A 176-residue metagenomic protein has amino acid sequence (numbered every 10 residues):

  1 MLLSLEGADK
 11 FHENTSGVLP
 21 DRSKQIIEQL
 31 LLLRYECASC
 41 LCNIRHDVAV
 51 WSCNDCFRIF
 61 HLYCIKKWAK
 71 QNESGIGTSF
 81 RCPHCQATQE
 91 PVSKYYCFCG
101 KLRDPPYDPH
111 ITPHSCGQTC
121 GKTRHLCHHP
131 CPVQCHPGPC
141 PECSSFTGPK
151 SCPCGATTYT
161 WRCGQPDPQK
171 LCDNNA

Functional and structural regions predicted by a protein language model:
M1-I26, S115, P137-E142, F146-S151 (+1 more regions): Extended, low-complexity, charged intrinsically disordered regions
L2-K24, H84-H110: C-terminal flanking segment of RING-like E3 ligase catalytic modules
Q29-W51, H84-R103: Small Cys/His zinc-coordinating "RING-like" fingers
R34, V50, S79, K94 (+3 more regions): Residues immediately within or flanking Cys/His clusters that coordinate Zn2+ in small zinc-binding modules
L41, F57, I65, Q86 (+6 more regions): Cys/His-coordinated zinc-binding microdomains
R45, H61, E90, D104 (+8 more regions): Short functional micro-motifs and their immediate structural scaffolds
D47-V50, Y63-C64, P91-C97, P106-H110 (+3 more regions): Short Cys/His-rich "knuckle" micro-motifs
I59-G75, P130-C131, C135-P139: Cys/His-coordinated zinc-finger cores
